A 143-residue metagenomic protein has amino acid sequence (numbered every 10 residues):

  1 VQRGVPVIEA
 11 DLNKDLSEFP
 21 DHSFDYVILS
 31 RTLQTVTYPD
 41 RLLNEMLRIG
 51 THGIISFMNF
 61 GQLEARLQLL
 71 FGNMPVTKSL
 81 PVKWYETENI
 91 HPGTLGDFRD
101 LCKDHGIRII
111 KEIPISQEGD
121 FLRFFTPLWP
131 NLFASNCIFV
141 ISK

Functional and structural regions predicted by a protein language model:
Q2-P6, R48-G53: Short glycine/proline-enriched coil/turn segments at helix->beta-strand junctions
R3-F19: Conserved SAM-binding strand-loop segment of SAM-dependent methyltransferases
K14, Q34, Q62: Active-site micro-motifs of SAM-dependent methyltransferase domains
F19-P20, M46: Structural alpha-helical scaffold elements that stabilize or flank donor/cofactor-binding regions in carbohydrate
H22-S23, I49: Alpha-helix C-terminal capping/helix-to-coil transition sites in glycosyltransferase folds
D25-Y38, F57: A short SAM/SAH-binding and catalytic strip from SAM-dependent methyltransferases
D40-E45, H52-S142: S-adenosyl-L-methionine-dependent methyltransferase catalytic module, highlighting the catalytic core
